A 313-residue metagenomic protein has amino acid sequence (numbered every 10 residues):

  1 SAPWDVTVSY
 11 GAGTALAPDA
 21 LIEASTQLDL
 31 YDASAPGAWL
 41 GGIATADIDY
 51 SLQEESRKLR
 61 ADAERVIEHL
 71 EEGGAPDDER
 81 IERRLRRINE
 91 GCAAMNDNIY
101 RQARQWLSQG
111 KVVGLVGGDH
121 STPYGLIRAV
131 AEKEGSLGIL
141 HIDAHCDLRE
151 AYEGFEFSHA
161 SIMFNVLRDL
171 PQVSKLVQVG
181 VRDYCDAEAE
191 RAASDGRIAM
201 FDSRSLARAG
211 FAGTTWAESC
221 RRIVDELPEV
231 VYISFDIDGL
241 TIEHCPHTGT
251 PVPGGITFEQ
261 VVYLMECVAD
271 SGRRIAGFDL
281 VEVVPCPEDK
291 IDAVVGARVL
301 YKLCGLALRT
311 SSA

Functional and structural regions predicted by a protein language model:
S1-A313: Conserved alpha-helical scaffold segments that buttress catalytic/binding sites
